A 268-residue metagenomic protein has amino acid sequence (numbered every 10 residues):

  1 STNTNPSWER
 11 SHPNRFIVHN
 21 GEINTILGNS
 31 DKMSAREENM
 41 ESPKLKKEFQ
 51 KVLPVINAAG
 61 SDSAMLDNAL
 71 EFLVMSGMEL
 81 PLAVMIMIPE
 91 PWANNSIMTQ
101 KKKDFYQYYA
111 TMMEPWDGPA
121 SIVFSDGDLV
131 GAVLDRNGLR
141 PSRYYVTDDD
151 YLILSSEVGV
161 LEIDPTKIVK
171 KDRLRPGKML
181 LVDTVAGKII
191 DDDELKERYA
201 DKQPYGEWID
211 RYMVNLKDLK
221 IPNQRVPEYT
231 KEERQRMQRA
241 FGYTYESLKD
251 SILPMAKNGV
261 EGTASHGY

Functional and structural regions predicted by a protein language model:
S1-Y268: Conserved short alpha-helical segments that host acidic/polar catalytic motifs at enzyme active sites
